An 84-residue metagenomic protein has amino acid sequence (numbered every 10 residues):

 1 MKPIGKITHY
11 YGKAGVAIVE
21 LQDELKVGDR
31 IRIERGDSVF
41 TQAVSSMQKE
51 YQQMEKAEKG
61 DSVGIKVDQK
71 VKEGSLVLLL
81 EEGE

Functional and structural regions predicted by a protein language model:
M1-E84: Beta-strand/loop-dominated core regions that host nucleotide or nucleotide-derived cofactor-binding catalytic loops
